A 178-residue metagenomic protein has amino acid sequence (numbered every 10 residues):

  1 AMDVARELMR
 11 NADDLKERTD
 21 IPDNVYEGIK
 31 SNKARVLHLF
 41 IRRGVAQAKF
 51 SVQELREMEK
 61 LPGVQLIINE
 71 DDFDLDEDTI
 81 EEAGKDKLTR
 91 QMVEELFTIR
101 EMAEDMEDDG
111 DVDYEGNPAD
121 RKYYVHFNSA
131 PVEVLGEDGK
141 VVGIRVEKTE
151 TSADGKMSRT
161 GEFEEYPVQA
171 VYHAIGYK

Functional and structural regions predicted by a protein language model:
D3-E165: Dinucleotide-binding/catalytic capping subdomain of oxidoreductase cores
A130, V168-K178: Glycine-/small-residue-rich beta->alpha transition segments that form the dinucleotide
